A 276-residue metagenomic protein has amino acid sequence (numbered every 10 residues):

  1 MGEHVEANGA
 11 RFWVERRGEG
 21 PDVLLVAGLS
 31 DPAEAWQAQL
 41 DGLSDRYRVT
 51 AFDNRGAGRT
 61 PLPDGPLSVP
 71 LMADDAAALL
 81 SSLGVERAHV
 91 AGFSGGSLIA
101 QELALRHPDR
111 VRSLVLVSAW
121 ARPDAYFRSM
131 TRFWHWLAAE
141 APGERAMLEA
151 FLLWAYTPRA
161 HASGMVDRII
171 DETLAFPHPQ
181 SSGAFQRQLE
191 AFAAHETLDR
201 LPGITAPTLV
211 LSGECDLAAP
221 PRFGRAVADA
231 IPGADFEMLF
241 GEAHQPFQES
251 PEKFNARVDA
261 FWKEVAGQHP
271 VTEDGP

Functional and structural regions predicted by a protein language model:
E6-L62: Conserved HGGG/HGGXW glycine-rich cap/lid loop of the alpha/beta-hydrolase fold
T50-G92, A256: Active-site loop/oxyanion-hole signature of alpha/beta-hydrolase fold enzymes
G92, G96, A100: Gly/Ala-rich beta-loop-alpha elbow adjacent to hydrolase catalytic centers
Q101, L105, R112-A141: Flexible "cap/lid" loop of the alpha/beta hydrolase fold
A125-F127, R145-H195, D199-R200: Conserved alpha/beta-hydrolase catalytic His-Asp/Glu region
I204, V210-S212: Short beta-strand/loop motif that positions the catalytic acidic residue of the alpha/beta-hydrolase fold
E214-A219: Acidic catalytic loop of the alpha/beta-hydrolase fold
A234-P276: Catalytic active-site module of serine/aspartate enzymes centered on a nucleophile-bearing elbow/loop
